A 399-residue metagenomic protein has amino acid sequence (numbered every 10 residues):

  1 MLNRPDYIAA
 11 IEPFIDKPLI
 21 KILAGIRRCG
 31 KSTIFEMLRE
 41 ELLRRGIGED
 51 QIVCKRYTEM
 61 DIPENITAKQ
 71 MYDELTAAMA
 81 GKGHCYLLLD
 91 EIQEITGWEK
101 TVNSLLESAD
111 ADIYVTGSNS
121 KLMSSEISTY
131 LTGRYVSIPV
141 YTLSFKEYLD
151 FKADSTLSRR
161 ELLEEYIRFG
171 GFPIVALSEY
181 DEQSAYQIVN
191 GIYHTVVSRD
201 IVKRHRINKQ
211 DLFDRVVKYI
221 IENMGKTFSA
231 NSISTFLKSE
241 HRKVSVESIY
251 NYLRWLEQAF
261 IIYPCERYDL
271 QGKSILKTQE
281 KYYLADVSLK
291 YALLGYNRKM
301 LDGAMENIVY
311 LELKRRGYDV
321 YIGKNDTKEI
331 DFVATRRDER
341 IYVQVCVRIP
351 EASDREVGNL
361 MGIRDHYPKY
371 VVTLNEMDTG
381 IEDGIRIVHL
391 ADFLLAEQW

Functional and structural regions predicted by a protein language model:
L2-D16: Pre-Walker A adenine-sensing motif
L23: Hydrophobic anchor at the beta1->P-loop junction of P-loop NTPases
K31: Conserved lysine of the Walker
I34, L38: Hydrophobic positions on the alpha1 helix immediately C-terminal to the Walker A/P-loop
V53-G83: Short glycine-rich substrate-engagement loop in P-loop NTPases that contacts/grips substrate
S118-S120, S124-T227, F260-Y263: Interdomain motor-coupling "hinge/lid" segment immediately C-terminal to the ATP-binding subdomain of NTP-driven enzymes
D181-E339: Accessory nucleic acid-recognition modules appended to NTPase machines
G323-K324, V347-A391: Catalytic cores of nucleic-acid endonucleases
